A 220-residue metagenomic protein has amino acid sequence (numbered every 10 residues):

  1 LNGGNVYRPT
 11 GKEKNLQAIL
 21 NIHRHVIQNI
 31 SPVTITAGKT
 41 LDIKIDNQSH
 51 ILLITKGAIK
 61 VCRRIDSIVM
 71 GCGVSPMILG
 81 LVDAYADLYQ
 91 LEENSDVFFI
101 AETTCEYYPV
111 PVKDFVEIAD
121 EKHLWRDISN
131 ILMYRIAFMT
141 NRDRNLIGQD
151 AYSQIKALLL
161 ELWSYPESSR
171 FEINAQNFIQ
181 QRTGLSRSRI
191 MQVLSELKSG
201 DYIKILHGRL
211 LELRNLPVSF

Functional and structural regions predicted by a protein language model:
L1-L41, I78, D83-Q90: Cyclic nucleotide-binding regulatory module and flanking cytosolic helices
Q28-N29, G38-I51, D66, E93-S95: A short beta-loop-beta micro-motif enriched in histidine and acidic residues
S31, T40, G57-R63, E106-Y107: Short beta-strand segments in beta-sandwich/barrel cores
S49-S67, V74-M77: Glycine- and acidic-residue-biased ligand/ion/polar-headgroup-sensing regions
H50, A58, T104-E106, R209: Structural motif
C72-I131: Cyclic-nucleotide recognition modules
H123-G184: Polybasic "coupling" helices that flank or enter modular domains
L160-F220: Phosphate-/nucleic-acid-contacting segments
